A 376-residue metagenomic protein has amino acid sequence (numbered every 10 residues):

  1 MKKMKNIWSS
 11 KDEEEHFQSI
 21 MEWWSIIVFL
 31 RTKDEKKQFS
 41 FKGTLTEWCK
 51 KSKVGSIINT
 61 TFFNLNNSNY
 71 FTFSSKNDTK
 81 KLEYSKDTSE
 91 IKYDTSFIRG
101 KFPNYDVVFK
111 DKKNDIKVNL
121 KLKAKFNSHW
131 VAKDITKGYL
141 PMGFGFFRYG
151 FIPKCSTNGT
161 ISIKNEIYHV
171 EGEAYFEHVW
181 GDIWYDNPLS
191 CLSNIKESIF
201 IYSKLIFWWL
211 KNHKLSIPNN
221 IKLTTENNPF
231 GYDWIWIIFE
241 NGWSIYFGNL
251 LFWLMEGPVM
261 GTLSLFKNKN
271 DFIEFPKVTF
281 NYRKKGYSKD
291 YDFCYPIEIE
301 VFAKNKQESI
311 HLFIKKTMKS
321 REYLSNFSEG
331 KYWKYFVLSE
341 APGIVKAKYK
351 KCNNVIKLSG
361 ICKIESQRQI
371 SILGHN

Functional and structural regions predicted by a protein language model:
M1-N376: Structured soluble/peripheral alpha/beta segments that form catalytic or ligand/cofactor-binding pockets
